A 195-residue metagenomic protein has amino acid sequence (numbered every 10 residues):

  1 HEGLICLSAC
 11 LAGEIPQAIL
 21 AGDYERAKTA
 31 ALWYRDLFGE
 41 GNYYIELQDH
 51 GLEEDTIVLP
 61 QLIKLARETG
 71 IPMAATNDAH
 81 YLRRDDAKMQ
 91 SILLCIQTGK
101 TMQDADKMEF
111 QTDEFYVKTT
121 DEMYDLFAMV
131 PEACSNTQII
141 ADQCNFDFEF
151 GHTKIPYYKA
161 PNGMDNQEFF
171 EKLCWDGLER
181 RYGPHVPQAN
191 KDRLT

Functional and structural regions predicted by a protein language model:
H1-T195: Phosphodiester-processing cores and adjacent nucleic acid-binding clamps
